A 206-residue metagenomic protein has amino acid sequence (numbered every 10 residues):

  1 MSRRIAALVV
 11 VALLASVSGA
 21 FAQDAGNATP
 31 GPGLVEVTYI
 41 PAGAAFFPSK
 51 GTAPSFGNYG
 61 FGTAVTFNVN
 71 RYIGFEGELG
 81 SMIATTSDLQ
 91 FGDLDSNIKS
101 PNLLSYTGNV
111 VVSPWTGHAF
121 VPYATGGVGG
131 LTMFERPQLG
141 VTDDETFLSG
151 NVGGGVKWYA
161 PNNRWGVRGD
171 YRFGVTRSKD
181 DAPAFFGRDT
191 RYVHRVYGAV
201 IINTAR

Functional and structural regions predicted by a protein language model:
M1-L8: Bacterial N-terminal signal peptides that target proteins for export
V10-Y39, A205-R206: Outer-membrane beta-barrel biogenesis signature
Q23-A25, E36-T38, A64-Q138, F147-S149 (+2 more regions): Gram-negative (and chloroplast) outer-membrane scaffold detector with strong preference for beta-barrel transmembrane
P41-A45, M82, R172-G174: Generic short beta-strand segments
A42-A64, E145-T146: Surface-exposed strand-loop-strand hairpins of Gram-negative outer-membrane beta-barrel proteins
P48-F56, S87-L94, F134-T142, K179-F186: Outer-membrane beta-barrel translocator domains and adjoining extracellular loop/strand segments of Gram-negative
A84, D88-L89, W158-R206: Predominantly the C-terminal beta-signal and adjacent terminal strand-loop region of outer-membrane beta-barrel
